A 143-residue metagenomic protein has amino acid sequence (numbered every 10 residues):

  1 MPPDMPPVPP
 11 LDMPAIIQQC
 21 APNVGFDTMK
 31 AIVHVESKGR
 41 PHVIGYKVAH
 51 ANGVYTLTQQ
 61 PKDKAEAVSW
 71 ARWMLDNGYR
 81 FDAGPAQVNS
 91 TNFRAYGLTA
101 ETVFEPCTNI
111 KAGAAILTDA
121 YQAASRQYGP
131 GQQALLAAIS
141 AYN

Functional and structural regions predicted by a protein language model:
P2-N143: Catalytic glycan-binding domains that act on GlcNAc-containing polysaccharides
